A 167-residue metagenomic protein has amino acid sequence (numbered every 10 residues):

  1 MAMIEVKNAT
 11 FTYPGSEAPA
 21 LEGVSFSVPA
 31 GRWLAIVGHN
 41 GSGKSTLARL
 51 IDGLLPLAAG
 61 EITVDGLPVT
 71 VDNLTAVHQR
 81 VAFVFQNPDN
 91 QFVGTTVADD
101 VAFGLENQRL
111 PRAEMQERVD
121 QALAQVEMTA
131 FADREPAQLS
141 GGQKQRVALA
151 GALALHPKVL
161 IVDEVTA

Functional and structural regions predicted by a protein language model:
V37-H39: The feature captures the beta-strand-to-loop junction immediately N-terminal to the Walker
D52: Helix-to-loop junction immediately C-terminal to a conserved catalytic motif
G60-V69, V77: Conserved ABC transporter NBD signature motif
A113-F131: Conserved ABC ATPase "signature" region
E135-L139, Q143: Conserved ABC ATPase signature
H156: Conserved catalytic motifs of ABC-family nucleotide-binding domains
L160-D163: Catalytic Walker B motif of ABC-type/P-loop ATPase nucleotide-binding domains
